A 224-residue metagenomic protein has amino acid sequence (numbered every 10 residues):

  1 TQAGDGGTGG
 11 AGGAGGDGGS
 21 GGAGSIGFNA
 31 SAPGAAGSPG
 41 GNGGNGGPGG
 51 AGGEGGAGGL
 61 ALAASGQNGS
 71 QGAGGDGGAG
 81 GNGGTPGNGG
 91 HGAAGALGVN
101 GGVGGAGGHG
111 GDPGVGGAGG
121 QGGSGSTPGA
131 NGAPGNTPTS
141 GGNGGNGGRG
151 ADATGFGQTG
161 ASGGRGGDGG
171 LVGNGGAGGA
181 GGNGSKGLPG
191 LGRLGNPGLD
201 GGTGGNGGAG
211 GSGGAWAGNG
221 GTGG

Functional and structural regions predicted by a protein language model:
Q2-G224: Collagen triple-helix signature
